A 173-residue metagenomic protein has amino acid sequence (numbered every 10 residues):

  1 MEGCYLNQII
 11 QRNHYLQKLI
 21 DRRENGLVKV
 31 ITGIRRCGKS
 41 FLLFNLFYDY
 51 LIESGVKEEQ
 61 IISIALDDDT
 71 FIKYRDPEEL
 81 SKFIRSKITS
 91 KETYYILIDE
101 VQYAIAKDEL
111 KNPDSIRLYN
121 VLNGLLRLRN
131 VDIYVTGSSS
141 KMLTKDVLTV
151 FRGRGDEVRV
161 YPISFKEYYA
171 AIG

Functional and structural regions predicted by a protein language model:
M1-G173: Phosphate-binding site recognition
